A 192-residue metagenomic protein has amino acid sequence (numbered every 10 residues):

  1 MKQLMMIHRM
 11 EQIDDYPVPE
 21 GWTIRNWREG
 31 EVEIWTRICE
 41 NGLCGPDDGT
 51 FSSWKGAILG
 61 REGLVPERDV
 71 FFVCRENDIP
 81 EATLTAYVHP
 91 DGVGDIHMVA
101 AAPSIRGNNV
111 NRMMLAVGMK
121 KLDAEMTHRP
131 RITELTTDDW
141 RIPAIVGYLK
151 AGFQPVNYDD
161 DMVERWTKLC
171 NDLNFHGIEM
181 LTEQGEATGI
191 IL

Functional and structural regions predicted by a protein language model:
M1-G21: Acyl-donor-binding surface of acyltransferase catalytic domains
T23-W35: A short beta-loop-alpha structural element at the N-terminal edge of CoA-dependent acyl/N-acetyltransferase catalytic
W27, V99-A101, T137: Hydrophobic adenine-recognition pocket in adenosine-nucleotide-binding enzymes
E40-A102: A conserved beta-strand-loop-helix scaffold within acyl/acetyltransferase catalytic domains
A101, G107-D123, V146-K150: Conserved acetyl-CoA-binding loop-helix of GNAT-fold acetyltransferases
P103, T133-I145, D161-K168: Conserved beta-strand-loop-alpha-helix junction that forms the acyl-donor binding cleft
L122-T137: Conserved GNAT acetyl-CoA-binding A-motif
W166-L192: Acidic/histidine-enriched, glycine/proline-rich intrinsically disordered or flexible terminal extensions
